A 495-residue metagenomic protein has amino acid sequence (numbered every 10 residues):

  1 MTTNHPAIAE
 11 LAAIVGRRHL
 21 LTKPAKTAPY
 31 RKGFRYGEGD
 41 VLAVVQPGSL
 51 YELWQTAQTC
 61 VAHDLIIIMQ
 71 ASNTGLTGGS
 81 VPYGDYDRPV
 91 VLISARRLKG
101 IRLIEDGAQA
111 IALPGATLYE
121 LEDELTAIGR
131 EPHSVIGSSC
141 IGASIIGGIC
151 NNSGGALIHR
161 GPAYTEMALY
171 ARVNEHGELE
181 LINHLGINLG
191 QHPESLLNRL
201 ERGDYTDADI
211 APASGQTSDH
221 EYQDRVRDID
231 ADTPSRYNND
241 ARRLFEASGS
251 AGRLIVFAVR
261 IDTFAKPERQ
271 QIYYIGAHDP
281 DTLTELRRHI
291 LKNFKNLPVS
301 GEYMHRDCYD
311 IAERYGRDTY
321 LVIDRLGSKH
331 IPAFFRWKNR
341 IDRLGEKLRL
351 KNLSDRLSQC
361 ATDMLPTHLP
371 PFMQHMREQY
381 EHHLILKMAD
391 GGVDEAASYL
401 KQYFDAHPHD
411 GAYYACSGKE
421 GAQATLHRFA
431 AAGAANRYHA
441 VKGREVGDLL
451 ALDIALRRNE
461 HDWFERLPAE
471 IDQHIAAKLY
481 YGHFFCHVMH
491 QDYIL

Functional and structural regions predicted by a protein language model:
M1-L495: Noncatalytic alpha-helical scaffold of FAD-dependent oxidoreductases
